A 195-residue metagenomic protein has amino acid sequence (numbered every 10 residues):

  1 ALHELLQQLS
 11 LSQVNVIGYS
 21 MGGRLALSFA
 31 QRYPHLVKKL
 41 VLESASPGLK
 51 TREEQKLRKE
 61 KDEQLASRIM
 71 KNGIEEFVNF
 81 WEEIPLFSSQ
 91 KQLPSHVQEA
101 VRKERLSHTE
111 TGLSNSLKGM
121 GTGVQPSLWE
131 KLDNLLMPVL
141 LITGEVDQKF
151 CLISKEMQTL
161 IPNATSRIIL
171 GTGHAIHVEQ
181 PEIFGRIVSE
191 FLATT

Functional and structural regions predicted by a protein language model:
A1-V14: Conserved acidic catalytic loop of the alpha/beta-hydrolase fold
V16-G18, E43: Short beta-strand immediately N-terminal to the catalytic nucleophile in serine-hydrolase-like folds
G18, G22, A26: Gly/Ala-rich beta-loop-alpha elbow adjacent to hydrolase catalytic centers
Q31-R32, V37-M70: Flexible "cap/lid" loop of the alpha/beta hydrolase fold
E63-I69, F80-Q92, V101-E104, S116-T122: Helix-loop "lid/cap" segments that line or gate small-molecule binding pockets
L106-T159: Conserved serine/cysteine hydrolase catalytic core
Q158-A175: Catalytic histidine neighborhood in serine/cysteine hydrolases with alpha/beta-hydrolase-type architecture
T172-P181, G185: Catalytic histidine-centered segment of alpha/beta-hydrolase-like enzymes
